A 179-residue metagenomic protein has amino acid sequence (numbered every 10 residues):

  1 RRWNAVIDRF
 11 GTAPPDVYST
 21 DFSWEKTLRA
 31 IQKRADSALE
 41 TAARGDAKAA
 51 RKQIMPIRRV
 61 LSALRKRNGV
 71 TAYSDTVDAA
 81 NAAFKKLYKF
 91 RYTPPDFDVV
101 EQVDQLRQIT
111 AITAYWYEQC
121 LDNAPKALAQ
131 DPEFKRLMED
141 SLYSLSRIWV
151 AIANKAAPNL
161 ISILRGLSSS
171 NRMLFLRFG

Functional and structural regions predicted by a protein language model:
R1, A43-D46, A156: Short, solvent-exposed helix-helix connector turns and helix-capping sites enriched in acidic/polar residues
R1, I161-L164: Preferential activation on post-signal-peptide N-terminal prodomains/segments of secreted or lumenal proteins
R2-P14: N-terminal, post-signal-peptide region of Sec/Tat-exported proteins
T12-R29, K33-S37, P132-E133, Y143 (+3 more regions): A cross-kingdom feature marking solvent-exposed beta-strand/loop segments within repeated, beta-rich binding/scaffold
L28, Q32-L142, R165-G179: Extended amphipathic alpha-helical interaction segments
